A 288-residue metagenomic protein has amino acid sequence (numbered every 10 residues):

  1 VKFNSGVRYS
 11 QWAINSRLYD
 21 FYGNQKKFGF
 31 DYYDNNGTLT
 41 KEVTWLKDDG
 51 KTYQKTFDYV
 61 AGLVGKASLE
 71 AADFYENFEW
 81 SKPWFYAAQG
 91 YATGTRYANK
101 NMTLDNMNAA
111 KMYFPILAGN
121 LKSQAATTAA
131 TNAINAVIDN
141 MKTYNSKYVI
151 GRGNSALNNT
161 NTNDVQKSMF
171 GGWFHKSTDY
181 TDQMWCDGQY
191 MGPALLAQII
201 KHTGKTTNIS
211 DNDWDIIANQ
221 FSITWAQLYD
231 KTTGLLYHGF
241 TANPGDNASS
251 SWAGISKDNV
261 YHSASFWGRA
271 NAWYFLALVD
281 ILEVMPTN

Functional and structural regions predicted by a protein language model:
K2, G6, W80, A126 (+6 more regions): Residue-level preference for long, well-ordered alpha-helices that form the structural scaffold of enzyme catalytic
K2-Y91, G119, S123-M169, K231: Low-complexity, Ser/Thr/Pro/Gly-enriched N-terminal "stalk/linker" regions
I14-G62, Q89-A109, F174-Q189, S256-W273 (+1 more regions): Solvent-exposed loop and edge beta-strand segments that line ligand/cofactor-binding and catalytic clefts
Y59, L104, A125, A129 (+2 more regions): Residues within HEAT/ARM-like alpha-solenoid scaffolds
G62-N77, N108-A125, M191-I209, W273-N288: Well-ordered alpha-helical scaffold segments within catalytic/enzyme domains
T93, D139, A226, L282-E283: Amphipathic alpha-helical segments of tetratricopeptide repeats
G151-T241, G245-N247, N271: Aromatic- and glycine-enriched pocket-lining scaffold segments that form the walls of small-molecule binding clefts
G234-G268, F275, L282-N288: Surface-exposed beta-loop-beta
